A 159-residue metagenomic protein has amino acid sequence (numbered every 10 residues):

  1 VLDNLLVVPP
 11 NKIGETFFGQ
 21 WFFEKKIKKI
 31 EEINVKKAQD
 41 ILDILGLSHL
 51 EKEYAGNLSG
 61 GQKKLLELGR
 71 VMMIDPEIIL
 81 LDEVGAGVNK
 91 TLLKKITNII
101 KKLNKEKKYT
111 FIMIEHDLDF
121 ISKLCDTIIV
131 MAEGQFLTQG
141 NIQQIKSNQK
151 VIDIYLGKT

Functional and structural regions predicted by a protein language model:
E15-L50, N98-K101: Conserved ABC ATPase "signature" region
Y54-L58: Conserved ABC ATPase signature
L68: Hydrophobic anchor residue at the start of the ABC signature
E83-V84: Walker B catalytic motif
E115-H116: H-loop/switch region of ABC-family ATPase nucleotide-binding domains
I121-K123: A short, surface-exposed alpha-helical micro-motif characterized by mixed small hydrophobic and charged/polar residues
